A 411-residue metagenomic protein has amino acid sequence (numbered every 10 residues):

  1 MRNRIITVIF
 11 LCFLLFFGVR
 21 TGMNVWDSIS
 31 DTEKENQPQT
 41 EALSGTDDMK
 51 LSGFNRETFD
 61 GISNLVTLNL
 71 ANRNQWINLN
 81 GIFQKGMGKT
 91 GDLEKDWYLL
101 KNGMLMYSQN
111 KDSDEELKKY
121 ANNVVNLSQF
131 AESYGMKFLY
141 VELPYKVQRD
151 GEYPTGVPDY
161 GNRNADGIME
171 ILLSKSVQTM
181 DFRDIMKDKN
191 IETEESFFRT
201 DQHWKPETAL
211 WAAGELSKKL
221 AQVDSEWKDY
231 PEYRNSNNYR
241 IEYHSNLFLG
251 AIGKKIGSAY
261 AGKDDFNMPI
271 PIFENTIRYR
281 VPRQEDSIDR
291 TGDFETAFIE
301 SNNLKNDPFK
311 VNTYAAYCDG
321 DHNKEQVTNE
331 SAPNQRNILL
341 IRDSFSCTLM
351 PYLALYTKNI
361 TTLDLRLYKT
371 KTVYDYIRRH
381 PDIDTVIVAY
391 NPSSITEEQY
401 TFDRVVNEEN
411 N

Functional and structural regions predicted by a protein language model:
M1-N411: Extracellular glycan-modifying ectodomains
